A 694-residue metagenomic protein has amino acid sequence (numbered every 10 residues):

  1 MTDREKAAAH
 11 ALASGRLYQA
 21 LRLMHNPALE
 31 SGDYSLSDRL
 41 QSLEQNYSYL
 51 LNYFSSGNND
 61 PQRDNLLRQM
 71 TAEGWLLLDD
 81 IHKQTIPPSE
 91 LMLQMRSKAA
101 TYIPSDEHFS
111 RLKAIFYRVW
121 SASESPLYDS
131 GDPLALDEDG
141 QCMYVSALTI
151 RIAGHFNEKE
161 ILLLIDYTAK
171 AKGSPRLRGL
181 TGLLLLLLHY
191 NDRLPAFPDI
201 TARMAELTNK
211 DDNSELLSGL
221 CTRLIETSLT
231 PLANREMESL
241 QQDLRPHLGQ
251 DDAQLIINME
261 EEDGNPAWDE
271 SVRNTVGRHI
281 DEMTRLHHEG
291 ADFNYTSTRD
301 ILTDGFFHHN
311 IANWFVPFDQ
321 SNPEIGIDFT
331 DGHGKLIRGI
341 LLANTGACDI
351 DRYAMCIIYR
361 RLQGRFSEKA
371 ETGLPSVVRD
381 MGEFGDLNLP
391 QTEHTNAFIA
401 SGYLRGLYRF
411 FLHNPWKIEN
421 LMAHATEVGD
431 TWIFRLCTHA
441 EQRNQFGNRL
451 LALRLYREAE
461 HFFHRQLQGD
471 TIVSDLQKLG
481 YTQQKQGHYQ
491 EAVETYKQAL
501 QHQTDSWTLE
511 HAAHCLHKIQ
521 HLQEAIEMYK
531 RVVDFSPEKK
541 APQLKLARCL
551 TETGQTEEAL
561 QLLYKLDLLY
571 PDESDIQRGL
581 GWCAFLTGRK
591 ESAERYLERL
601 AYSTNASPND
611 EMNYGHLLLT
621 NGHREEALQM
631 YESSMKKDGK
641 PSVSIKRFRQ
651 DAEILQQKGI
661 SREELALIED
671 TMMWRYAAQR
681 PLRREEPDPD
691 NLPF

Functional and structural regions predicted by a protein language model:
T2, R178, E441, S474-D475 (+5 more regions): Start-of-helix register in tetratricopeptide repeats
A28-E30, T181-N209, L619-V643, A666-W674: TPR/TPR-like (Sel1-like) alpha-helical repeat modules
F315-Q503, H511-H514: Alpha-solenoid helical-repeat scaffolds
